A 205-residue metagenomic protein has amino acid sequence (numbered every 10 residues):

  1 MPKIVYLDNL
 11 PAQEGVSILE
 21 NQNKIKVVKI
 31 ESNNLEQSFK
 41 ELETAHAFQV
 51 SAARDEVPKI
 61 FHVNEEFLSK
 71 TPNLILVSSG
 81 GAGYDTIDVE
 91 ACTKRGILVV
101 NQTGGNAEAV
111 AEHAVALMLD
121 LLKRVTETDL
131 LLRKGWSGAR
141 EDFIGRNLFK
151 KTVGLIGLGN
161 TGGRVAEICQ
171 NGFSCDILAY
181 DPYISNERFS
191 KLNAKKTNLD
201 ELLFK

Functional and structural regions predicted by a protein language model:
M1, L74, F149-T152: Phosphate-coordination loops involved in phosphoryl transfer and adenosine-cofactor binding
M1-E56, D176: N-terminal glycine-/charge-rich "phosphate-binding" loop or analogous flexible N-terminal tail
G15-Q22, K40, I87-K94, I184-L192: Short loop/helix-cap segments at secondary-structure boundaries that form the rim of catalytic
V27-N33, V57-I60, R133-R140, S190-K196: Short gly/ser/thr-rich secondary-structure transition/capping motifs
N34-S38, V63, N198-E201: Short acidic active-site motifs
F39-E43, L68-T71, L148, D200-K205: A short, aliphatic-rich alpha-helical micro-motif
A45-L130: Phosphate/diphosphate ligand-binding glycine-rich loop within oxidoreductases
D142-K205: Rossmann-like dinucleotide/phosphate-binding beta-alpha-beta segment
